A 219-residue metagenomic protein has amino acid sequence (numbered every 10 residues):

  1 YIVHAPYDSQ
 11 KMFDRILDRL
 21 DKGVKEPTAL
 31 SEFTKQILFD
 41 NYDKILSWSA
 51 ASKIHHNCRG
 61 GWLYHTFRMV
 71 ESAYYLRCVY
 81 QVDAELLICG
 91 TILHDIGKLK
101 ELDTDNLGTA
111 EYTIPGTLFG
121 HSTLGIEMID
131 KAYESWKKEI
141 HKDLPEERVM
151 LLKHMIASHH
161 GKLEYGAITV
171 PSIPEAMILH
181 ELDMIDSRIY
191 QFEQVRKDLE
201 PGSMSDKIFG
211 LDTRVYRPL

Functional and structural regions predicted by a protein language model:
I2-G116, K162: Acidic/His-rich, divalent-metal-binding segments that scaffold phosphate/diphosphate chemistry
F13, L30-S31, V149, E175 (+2 more regions): Alpha-helix initiation and N-capping motif
F13-I16, L20, F33-T34, W136 (+3 more regions): Generic structural signal of hydrophobic/aromatic residues within well-ordered alpha-helices of folded domains
L17-V24, L38-Y42, I156, H160 (+5 more regions): Generic secondary-structure transition motif, activating predominantly at the C-termini of alpha-helices
I54, Y75-D198: Divalent metal-dependent catalytic cores for phosphoryl transfer on phosphate-bearing substrates
H180, G202-F209, R214-L219: N-terminal intrinsically disordered, cationic/polar leader segments that include organellar targeting peptides
